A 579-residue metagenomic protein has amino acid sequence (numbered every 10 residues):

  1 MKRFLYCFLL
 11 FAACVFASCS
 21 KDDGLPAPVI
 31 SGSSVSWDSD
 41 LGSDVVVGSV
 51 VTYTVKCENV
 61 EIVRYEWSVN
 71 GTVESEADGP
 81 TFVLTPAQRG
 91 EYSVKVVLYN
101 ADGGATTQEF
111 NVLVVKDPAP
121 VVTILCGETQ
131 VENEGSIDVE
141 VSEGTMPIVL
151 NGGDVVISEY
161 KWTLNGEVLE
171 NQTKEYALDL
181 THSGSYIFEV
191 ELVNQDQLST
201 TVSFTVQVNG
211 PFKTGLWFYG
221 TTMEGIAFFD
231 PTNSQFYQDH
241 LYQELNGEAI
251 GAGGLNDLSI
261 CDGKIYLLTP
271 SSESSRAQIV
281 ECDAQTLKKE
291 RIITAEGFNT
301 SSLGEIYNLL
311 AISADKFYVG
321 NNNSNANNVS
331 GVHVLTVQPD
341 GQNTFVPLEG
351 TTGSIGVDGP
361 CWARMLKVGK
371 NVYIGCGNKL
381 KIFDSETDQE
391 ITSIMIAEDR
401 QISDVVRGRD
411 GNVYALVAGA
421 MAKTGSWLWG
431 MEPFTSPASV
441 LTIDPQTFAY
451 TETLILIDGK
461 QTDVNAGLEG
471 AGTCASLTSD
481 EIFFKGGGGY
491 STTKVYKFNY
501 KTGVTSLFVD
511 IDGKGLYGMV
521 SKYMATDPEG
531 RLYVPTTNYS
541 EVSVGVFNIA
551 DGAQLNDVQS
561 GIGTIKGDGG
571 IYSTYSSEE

Functional and structural regions predicted by a protein language model:
M1-V50, A101-E128, D196-L216, D388: Bacterial Sec-dependent N-terminal signal peptides
V46-C57, G135-G152: A short beta-strand segment in extracellular, disulfide-stabilized domains
N59-Y65, D154-Y160: Solvent-exposed loop segments of extracellular immunoglobulin-like
E66-L84, T163-L178: Surface-exposed, flexible coil segments in extracellular/virion-facing regions
T221-G225, S271-R276, N323-N328, K379 (+4 more regions): Short glycine/acidic-enriched loop and turn motifs that connect beta-strands
A249-S259, N299-A314, S354-K367, E398-R409 (+3 more regions): Repeated scaffold domains used in trafficking and secretory/extracellular systems, primarily beta-propellers
S324, G331-G489: Acidic, serine/threonine- and glycine-rich low-complexity intrinsically disordered segments that serve as flexible
